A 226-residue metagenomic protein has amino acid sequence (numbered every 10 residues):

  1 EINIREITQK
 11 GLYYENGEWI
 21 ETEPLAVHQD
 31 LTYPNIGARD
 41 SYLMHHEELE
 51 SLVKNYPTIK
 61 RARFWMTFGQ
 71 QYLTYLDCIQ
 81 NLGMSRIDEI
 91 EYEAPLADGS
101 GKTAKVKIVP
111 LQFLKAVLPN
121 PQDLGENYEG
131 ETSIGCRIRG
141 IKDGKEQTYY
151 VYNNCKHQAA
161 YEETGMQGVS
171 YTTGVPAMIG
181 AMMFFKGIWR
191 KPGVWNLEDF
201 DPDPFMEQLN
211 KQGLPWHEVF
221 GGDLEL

Functional and structural regions predicted by a protein language model:
E1-L226: C-terminal catalytic/substrate-binding lobe primarily of soluble NAD(P)-dependent oxidoreductases
